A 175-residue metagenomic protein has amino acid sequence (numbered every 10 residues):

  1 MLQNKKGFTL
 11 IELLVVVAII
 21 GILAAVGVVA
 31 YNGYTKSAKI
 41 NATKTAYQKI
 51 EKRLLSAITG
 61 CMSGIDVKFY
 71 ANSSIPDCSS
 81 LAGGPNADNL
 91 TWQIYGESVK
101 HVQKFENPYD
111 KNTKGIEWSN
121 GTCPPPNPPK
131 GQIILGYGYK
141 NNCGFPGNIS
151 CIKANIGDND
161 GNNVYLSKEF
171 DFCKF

Functional and structural regions predicted by a protein language model:
M1, A24-G27, I40, L55 (+4 more regions): Short linear sequence motifs
M1-L2, I75: Secondary-structure junction/capping motif
Q3-N32: N-terminal single-pass transmembrane signal-anchor helix
V15-V17, A38-N41, L54, V99-V102 (+2 more regions): Residue-level detector of solvent-exposed, low-hydrophobicity positions
I20-A24, A38, S80-G83, P108: Alpha-helical interaction segments
K36-D66: Membrane-proximal N-terminal amphipathic helix
T59-F175: Periplasmic/extracellular, small/polar-rich flexible segments of pilin-like filament-forming proteins
